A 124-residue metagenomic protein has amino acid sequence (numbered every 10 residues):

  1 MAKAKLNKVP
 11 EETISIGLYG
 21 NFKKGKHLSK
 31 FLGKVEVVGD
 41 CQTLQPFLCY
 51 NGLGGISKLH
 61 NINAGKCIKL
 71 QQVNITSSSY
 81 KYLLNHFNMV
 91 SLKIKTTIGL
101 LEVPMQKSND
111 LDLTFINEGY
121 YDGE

Functional and structural regions predicted by a protein language model:
A2-E124: Glycine-aromatic micro-motifs
